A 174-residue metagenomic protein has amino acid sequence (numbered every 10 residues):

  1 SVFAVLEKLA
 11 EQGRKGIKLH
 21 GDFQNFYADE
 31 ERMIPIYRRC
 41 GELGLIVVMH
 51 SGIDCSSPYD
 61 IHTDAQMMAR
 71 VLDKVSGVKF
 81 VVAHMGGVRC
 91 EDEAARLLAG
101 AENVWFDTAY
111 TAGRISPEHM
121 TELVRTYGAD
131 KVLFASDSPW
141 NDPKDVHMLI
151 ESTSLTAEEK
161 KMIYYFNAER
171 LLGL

Functional and structural regions predicted by a protein language model:
S1-C55, Y59, R114: Active-site gating/metal-coordination segments in enzymes
A4-R14, I34-L43, R70-V75, A94-A101 (+1 more regions): Acidic (Asp/Glu)-rich catalytic clusters
L9, I17, C40, H84 (+5 more regions): Conserved, mostly hydrophobic/aromatic
K15-L19, V47-M49, F80-A83, V104-T108 (+1 more regions): Hydrophobic faces of well-ordered beta-strands that scaffold small-molecule active sites in alpha/beta enzyme cores
D22, G52, G86, A109 (+1 more regions): Flexible loop residues that form catalytic and substrate-binding hotspots at small-molecule/glycan-binding clefts
Y59-M67, C90-A99, S116-R125, W140-S152: Histidine/acidic-residue-rich catalytic or RNA/ligand-binding cores of hydrolases and nuclease-related proteins
M85-V88, A99-N103, A109-R114: Domain-core and long-helix interface of multi-subunit machines
T126-L133, N141-L174: Mid-to-C-terminal alpha-helical segments outside catalytic/metal-binding sites
